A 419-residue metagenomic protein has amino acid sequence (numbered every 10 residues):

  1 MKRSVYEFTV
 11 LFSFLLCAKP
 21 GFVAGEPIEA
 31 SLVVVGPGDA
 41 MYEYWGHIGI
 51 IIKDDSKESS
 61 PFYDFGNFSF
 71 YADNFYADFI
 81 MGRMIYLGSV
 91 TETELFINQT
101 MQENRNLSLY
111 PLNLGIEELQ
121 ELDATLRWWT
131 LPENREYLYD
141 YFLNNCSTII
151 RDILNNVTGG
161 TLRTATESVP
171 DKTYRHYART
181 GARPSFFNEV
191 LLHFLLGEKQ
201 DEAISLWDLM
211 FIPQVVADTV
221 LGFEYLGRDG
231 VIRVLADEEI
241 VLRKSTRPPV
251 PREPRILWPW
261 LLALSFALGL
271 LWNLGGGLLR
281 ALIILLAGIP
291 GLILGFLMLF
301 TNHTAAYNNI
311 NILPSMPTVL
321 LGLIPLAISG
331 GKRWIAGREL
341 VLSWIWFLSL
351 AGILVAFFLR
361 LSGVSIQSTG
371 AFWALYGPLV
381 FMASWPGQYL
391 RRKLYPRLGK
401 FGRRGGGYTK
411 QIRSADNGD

Functional and structural regions predicted by a protein language model:
M1-T9: Bacterial N-terminal signal peptides that target proteins for export
F8-C17: Bacterial N-terminal signal peptides
L11, Q411-S414: Serine/threonine-rich, low-complexity intrinsically disordered segments
C17-G25: Boundary at the C-terminal end of the N-terminal hydrophobic targeting segment
E26-R105, A306: Glycine-rich catalytic cores of cysteine/serine-nucleophile enzymes that process amide/ester linkages in cell-envelope
V35, G66, G115, L195-E198: Structured loops at beta-to-helix junctions and adjacent beta-edge loops in soluble globular domains
S69-T158: A cross-kingdom signal targeting lumenal/periplasmic-facing segments of multi-pass membrane and secretory-pathway
W128-Y408, I412, D419: Activation targets extended, charge/polar-rich intrinsically disordered C-terminal tails
